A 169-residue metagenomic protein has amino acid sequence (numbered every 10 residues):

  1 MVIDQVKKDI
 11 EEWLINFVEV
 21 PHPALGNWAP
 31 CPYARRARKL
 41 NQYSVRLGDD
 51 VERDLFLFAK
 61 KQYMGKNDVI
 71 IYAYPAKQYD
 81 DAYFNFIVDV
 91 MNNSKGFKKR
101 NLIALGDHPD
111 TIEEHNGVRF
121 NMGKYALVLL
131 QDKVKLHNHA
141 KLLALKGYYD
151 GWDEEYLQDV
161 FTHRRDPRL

Functional and structural regions predicted by a protein language model:
M1-L169: Expand to "…catalyze enediolate/carbanion chemistry for C-C bond making/breaking, isomerization, decarboxylation
